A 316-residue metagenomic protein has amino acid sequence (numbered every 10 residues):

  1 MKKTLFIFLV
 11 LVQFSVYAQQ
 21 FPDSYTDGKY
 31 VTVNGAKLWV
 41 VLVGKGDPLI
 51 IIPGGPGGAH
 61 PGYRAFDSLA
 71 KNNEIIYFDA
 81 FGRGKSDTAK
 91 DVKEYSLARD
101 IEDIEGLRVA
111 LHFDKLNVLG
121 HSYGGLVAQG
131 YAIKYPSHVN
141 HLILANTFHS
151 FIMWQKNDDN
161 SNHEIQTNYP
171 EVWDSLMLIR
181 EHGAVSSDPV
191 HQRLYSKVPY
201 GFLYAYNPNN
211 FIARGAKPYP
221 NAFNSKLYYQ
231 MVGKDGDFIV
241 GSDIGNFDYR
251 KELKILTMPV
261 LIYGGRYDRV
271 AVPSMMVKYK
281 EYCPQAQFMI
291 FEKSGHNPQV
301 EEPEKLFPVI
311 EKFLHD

Functional and structural regions predicted by a protein language model:
Y30, A36-T88: Conserved HGGG/HGGXW glycine-rich cap/lid loop of the alpha/beta-hydrolase fold
A98-L116: Conserved acidic catalytic loop of the alpha/beta-hydrolase fold
D114-N157: Conserved hydrolase catalytic core segment
I143-V185: Flexible "cap/lid" loop of the alpha/beta hydrolase fold
W173-K251, M258: Alpha/beta-hydrolase
L256, I262-G264: Short beta-strand/loop motif that positions the catalytic acidic residue of the alpha/beta-hydrolase fold
R269-M275: Conserved alpha/beta-hydrolase "acid-adjacent" motif
A286-D316: Catalytic active-site module of serine/aspartate enzymes centered on a nucleophile-bearing elbow/loop
